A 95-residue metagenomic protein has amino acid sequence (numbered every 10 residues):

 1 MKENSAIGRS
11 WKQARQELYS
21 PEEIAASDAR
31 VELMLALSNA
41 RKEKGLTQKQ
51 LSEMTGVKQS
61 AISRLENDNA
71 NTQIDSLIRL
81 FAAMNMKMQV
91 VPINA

Functional and structural regions predicted by a protein language model:
M1-L35: N-terminal flexible/basic segments that precede or flank functional cores
K2-E3, L35-Q50, R79: Short basic helix-loop element that most often maps to the first helix and adjoining turn of HTH DNA-binding modules
R30, T55, Q89-V91: Short amphipathic alpha-helix starts
G45-A61: Short alpha-helical DNA-recognition segment
D75-V91: DNA major-groove recognition helix of helix-turn-helix/homeodomain DNA-binding modules
